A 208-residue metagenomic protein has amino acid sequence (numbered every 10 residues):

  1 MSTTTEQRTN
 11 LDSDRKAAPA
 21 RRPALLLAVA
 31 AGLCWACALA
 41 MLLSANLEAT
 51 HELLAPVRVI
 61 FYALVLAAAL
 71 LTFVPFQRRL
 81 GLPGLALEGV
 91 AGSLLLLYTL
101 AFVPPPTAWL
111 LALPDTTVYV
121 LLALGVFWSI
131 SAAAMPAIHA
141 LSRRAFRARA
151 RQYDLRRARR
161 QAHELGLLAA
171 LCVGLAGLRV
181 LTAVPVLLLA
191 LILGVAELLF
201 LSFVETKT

Functional and structural regions predicted by a protein language model:
D14-W35: N-terminal membrane topogenic signal
A28, A55-V59, R79-L94, R160: Cytoplasmic-side transmembrane-helix entry/capping segments in multi-pass membrane proteins
L47-A49, P114-A133: Alpha-helical transmembrane segments
E52-V65, G125-S129: Structural signature of hydrophobic alpha-helical transmembrane segments
F61-G84, T99-V103: Canonical alpha-helical transmembrane segments
A63-L70, G92, A190-L201: Alpha-helical transmembrane segments and their membrane-interface exit regions
V65-L71, L165-A176: Hydrophobic, membrane-inserted alpha-helices
L171-L187: Membrane-helix boundary connector in multi-pass membrane proteins
